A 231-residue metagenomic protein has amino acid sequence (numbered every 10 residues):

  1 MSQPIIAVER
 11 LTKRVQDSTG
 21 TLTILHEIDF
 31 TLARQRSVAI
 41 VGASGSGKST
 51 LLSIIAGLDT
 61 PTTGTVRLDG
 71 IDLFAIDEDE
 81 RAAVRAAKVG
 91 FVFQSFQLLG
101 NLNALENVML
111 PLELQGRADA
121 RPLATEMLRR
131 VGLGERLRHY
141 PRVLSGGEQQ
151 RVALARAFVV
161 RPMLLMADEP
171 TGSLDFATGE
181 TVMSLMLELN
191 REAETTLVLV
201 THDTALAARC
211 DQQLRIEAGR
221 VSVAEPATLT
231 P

Functional and structural regions predicted by a protein language model:
M1-R14, S222-P231: ABC-family P-loop ATPase nucleotide-binding domain
P4-I6, L11-I216: ABC family nucleotide-binding domain
Q213-E225: H-loop (His-switch) and adjacent beta-strand-loop-beta switch element of ABC-type ATPase nucleotide-binding domains
